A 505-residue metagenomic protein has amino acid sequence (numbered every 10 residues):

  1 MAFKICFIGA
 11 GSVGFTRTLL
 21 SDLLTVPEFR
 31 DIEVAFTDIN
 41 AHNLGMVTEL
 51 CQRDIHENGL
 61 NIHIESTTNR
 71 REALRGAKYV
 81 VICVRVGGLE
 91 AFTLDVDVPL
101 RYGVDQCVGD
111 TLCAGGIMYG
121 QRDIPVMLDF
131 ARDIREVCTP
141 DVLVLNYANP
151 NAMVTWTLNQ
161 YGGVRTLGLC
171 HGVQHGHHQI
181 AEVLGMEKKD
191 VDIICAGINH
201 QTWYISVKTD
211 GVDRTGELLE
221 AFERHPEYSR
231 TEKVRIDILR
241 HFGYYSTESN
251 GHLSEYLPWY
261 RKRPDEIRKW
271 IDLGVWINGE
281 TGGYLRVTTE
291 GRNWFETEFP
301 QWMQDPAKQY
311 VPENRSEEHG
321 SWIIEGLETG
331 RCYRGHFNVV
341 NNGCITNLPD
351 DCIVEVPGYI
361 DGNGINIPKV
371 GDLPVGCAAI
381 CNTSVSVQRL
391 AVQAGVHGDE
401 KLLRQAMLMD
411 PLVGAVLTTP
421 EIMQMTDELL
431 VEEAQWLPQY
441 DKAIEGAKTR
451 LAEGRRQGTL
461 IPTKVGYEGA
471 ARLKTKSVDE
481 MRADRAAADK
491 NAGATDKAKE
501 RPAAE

Functional and structural regions predicted by a protein language model:
I5-A35: N-terminal Rossmann-like dinucleotide-binding module
E28-Q52: NAD(P)-binding Rossmann-fold cofactor-contacting core
I32, G88-L89: Short glycine-rich, flexible loops that bind phosphorylated cofactors or substrates
H63-G76: Short acidic low-complexity segments
G76-V84: Hydrophobic or amphipathic alpha-helical targeting/insertion segments
E90-Q160: Rossmann-fold NAD(P)-binding glycine/threonine-rich loop
F130-T209: Internal, well-ordered domain-core segments that constitute the primary functional module of diverse proteins
G185-P502: Long, compositionally biased stretches enriched for glycine and/or charged residues
